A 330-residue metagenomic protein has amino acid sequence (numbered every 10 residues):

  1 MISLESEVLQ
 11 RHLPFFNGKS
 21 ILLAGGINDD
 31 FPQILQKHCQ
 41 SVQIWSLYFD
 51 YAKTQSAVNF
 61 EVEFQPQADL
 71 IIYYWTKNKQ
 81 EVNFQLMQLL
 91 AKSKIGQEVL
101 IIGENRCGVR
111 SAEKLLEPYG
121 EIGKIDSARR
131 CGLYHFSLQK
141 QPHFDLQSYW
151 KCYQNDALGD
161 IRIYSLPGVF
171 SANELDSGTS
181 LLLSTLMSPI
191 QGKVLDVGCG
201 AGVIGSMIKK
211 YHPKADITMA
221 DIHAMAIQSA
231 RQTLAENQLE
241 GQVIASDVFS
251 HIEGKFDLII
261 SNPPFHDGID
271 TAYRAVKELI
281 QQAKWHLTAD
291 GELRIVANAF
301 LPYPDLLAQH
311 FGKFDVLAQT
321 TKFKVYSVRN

Functional and structural regions predicted by a protein language model:
M1-Q55, S177-S261: Conserved SAM/SAH cofactor-binding pocket of Class I
L47-F49, E104, D221-A226, T271 (+2 more regions): Short beta->alpha hinge that forms the Motif I/post-I loop of the SAM-binding pocket
L70-Q80, V197-G202, D257-I269: Conserved proline-anchored active-site loop of SAM-dependent methyltransferases that bridges a beta-strand
E81-D156: N-terminal auxiliary segments of SAM/dcSAM-dependent transferases
F84-I95, K277-A289: A short glycine-rich, Lys/Arg-flanked "PGG" loop and its adjoining helix->strand segment in the class I
E113-R130, D305-K324: Conserved Class I S-adenosyl-L-methionine
S127-G192: SAM-dependent Rossmann-like transferase core, predominantly class I methyltransferases with a strong bias toward
A224-M225, S261-K284: Mobile active-site "lid"/loop adjacent to the S-adenosyl-L-methionine
